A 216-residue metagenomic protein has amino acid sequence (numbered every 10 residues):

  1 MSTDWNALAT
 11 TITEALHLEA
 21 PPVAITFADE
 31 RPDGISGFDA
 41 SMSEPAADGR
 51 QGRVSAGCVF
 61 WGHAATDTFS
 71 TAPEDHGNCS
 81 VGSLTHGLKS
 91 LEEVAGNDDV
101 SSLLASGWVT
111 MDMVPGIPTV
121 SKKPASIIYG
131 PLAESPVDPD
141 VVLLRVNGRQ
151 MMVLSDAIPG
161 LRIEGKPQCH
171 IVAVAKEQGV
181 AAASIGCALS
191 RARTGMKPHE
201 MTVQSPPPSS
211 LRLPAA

Functional and structural regions predicted by a protein language model:
T3-A216: Acidic, serine/proline-rich low-complexity intrinsically disordered regions
